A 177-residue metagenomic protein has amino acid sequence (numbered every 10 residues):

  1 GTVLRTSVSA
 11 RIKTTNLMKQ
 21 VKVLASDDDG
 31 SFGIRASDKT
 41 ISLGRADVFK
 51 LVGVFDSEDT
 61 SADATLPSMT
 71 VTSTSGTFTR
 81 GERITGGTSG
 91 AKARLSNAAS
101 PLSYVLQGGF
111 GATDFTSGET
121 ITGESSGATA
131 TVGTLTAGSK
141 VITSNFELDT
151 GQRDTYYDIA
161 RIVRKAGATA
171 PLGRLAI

Functional and structural regions predicted by a protein language model:
G1-T72, T77-E82, G87, A93-G109 (+2 more regions): Signature of Asx- and small-polar-rich beta-strand/turn repeats characteristic of beta-solenoid architectures
